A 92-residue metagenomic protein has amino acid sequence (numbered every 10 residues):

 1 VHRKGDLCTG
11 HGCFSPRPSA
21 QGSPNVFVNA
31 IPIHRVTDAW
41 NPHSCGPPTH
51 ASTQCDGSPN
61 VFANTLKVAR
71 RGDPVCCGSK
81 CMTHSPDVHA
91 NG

Functional and structural regions predicted by a protein language model:
V1-G92: Intrinsically disordered, low-complexity proline/glycine-rich segments
